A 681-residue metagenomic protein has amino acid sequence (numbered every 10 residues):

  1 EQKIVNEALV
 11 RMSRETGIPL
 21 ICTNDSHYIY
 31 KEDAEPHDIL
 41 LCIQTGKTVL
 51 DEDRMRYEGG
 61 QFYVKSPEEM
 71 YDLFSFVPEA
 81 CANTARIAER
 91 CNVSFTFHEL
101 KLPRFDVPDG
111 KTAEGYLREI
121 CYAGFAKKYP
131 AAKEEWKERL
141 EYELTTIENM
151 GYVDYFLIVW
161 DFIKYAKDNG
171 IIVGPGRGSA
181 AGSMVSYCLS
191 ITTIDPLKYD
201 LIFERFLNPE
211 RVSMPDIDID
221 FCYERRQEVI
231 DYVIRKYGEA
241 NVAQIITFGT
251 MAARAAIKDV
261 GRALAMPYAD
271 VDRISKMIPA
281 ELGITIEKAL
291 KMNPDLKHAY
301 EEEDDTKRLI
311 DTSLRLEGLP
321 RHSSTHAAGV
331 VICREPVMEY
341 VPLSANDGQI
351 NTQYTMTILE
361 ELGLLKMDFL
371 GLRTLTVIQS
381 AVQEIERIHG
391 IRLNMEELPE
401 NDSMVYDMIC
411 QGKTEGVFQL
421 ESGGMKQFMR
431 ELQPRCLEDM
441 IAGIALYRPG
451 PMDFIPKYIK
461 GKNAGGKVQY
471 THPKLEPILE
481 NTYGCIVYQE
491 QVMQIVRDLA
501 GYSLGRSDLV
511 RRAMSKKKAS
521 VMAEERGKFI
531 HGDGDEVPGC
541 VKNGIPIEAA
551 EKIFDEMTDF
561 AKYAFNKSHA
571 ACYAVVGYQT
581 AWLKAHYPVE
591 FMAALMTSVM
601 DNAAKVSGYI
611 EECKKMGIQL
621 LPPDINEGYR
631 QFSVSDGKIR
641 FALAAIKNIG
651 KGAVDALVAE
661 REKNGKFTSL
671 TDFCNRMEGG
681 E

Functional and structural regions predicted by a protein language model:
E1, H98, L102: Metal-cofactor-binding active-site regions of metalloenzymes
E1-V93, Y142, L157-E210: Charged catalytic cores and adjacent phosphate/nucleic-acid-binding surfaces used for phosphate/nucleic-acid chemistry
P19-T23, T96, Q244, Q419: A structural signal for short, well-ordered beta-strand segments and their strand-loop junctions that often border
Y28, G60-Q61, L102, P108-E681: Noncatalytic, beta-rich nucleic-acid-contacting surfaces in large DNA/RNA-processing enzymes
R90, V107-P108: Extended catalytic cores of very large enzyme megasubunits
